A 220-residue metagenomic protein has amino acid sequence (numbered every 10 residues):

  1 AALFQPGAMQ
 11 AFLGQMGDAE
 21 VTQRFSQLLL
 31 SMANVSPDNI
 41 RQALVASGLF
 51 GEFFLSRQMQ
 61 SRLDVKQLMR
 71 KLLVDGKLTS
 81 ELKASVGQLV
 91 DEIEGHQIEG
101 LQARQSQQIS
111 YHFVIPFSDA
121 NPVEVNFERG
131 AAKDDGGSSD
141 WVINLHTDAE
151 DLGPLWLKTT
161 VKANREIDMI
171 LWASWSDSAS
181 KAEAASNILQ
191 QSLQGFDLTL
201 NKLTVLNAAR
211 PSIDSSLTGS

Functional and structural regions predicted by a protein language model:
A1-S220: Extended non-catalytic alpha-helical interaction modules
